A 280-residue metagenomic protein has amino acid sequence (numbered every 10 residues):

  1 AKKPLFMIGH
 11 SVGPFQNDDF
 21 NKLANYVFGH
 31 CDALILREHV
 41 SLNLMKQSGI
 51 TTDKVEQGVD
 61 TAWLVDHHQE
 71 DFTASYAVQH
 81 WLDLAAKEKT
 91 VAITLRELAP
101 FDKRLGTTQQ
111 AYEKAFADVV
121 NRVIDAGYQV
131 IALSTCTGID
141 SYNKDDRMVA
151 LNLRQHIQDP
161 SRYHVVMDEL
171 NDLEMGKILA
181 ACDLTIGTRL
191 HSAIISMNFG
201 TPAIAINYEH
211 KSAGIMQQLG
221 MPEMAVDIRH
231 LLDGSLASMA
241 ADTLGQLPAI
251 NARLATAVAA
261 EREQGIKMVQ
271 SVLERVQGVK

Functional and structural regions predicted by a protein language model:
A1-K280: Active-site anion-handling motifs in enzyme catalytic cores
